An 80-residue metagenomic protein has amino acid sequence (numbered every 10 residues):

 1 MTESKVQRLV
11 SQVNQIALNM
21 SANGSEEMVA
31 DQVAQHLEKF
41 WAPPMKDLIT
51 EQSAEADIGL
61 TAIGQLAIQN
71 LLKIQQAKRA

Functional and structural regions predicted by a protein language model:
M1-E27: N-terminal acidic leader/helix
Q12, N19, Q52, A67 (+1 more regions): Residues that form generic nucleotide/phosphate-binding pockets
A17-S21, S25-T61: Amphipathic, hydrophobic secondary-structure cores in small proteins
G59-A80: Charged low-complexity stretches with an acidic bias
